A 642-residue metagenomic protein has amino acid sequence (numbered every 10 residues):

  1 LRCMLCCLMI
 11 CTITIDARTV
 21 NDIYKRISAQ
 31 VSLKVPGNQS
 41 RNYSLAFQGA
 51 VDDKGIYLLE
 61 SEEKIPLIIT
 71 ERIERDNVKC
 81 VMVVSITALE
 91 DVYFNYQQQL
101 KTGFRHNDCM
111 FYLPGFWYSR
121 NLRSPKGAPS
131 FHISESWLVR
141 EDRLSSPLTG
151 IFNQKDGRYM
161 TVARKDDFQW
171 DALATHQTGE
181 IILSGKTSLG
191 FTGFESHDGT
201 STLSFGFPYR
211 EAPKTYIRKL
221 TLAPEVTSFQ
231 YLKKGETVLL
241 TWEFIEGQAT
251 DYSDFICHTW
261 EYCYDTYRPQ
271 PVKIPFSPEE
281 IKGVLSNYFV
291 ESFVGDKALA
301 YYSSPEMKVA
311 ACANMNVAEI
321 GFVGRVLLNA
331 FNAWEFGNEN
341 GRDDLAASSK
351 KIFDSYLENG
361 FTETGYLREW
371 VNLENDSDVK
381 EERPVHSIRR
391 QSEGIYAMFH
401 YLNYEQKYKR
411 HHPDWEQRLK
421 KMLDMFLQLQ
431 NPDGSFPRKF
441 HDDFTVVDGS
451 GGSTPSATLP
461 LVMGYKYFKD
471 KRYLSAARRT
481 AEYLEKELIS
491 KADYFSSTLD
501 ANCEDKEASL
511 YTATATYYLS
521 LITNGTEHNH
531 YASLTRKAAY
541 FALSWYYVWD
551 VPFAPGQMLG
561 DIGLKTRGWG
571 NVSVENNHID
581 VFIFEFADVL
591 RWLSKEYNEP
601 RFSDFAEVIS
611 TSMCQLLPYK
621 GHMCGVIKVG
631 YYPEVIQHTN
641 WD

Functional and structural regions predicted by a protein language model:
L1-T19: Bacterial Sec-dependent N-terminal signal peptides
N21-S40, S44-A50, L232, E236 (+5 more regions): Low-complexity, Ser/Thr/Pro/Gly-enriched N-terminal "stalk/linker" regions
N38, A50-D52, Y57-E63, T70-K234: Beta-strand/loop-rich accessory regions of lumenal/periplasmic or secreted enzymes, predominantly carbohydrate-active
F255-S292, N340-N359, K407-L427, K469-K486 (+2 more regions): Extended, well-ordered alpha-helical scaffold segments
S286-A318, E358-R383, F426-V446, E485-C503 (+2 more regions): Glycine- and aromatic-rich loop/turn segments at beta-sheet edges
L327-D343, E393-H411, S456-K471, Y511-E527 (+2 more regions): Well-ordered alpha-helical scaffold segments within catalytic/enzyme domains
D376-E382, F399-K471, R479, K486 (+2 more regions): Active-site lining segments of carbohydrate-active enzymes
S387-Q391, V447-T458, L488-K491, L499-A513: Aromatic-lined, polymer-binding surfaces characteristic of secreted/periplasmic polysaccharide-degrading enzymes
